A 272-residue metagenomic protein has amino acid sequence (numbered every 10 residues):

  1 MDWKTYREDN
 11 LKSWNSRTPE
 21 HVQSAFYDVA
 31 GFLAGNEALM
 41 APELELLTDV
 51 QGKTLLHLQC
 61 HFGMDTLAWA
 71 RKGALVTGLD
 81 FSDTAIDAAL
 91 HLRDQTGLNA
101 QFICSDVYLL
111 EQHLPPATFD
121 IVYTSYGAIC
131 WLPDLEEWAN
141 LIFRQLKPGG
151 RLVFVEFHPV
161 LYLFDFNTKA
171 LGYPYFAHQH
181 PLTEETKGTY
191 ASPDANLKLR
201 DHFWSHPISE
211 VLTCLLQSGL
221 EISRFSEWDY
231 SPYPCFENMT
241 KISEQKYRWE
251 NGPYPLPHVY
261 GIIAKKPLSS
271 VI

Functional and structural regions predicted by a protein language model:
M1-D28: N-terminal, positively charged/glycine-rich alpha-helical extensions of SAM-dependent methyltransferases
F26-K53: Conserved alpha-helix/loop element of class I SAM-dependent methyltransferases that forms part of the SAM/SAH-binding
T54-L110: Class I SAM-dependent methyltransferase SAM/SAH-binding core
Q112-I121: A short acidic, Gly/Pro-enriched loop at the edge of an enzyme's catalytic core that lines a small-molecule cofactor
D120-E136: A short SAM/SAH-binding and catalytic strip from SAM-dependent methyltransferases
E136-R151: A short glycine-rich, Lys/Arg-flanked "PGG" loop and its adjoining helix->strand segment in the class I
R151-T189: Conserved class I S-adenosyl-L-methionine
D201-F225: Short alpha-helix
